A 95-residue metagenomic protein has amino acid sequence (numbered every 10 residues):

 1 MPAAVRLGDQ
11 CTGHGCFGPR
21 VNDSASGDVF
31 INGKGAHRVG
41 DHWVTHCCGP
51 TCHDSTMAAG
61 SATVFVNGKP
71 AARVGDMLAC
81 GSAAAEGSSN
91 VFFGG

Functional and structural regions predicted by a protein language model:
P2-G95: Intrinsically disordered, low-complexity proline/glycine-rich segments
